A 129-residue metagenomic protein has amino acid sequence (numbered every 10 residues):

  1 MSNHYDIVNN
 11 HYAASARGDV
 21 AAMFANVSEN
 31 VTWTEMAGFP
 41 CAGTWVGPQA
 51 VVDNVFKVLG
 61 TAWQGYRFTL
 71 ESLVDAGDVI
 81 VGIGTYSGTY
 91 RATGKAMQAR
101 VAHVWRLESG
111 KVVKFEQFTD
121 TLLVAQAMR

Functional and structural regions predicted by a protein language model:
I7, R17-T34: Short, well-ordered alpha-helical segments enriched in acidic and aromatic residues
V27, Y86-G88, H103, T119: Short beta-strand segments enriched in hydrophobic/aromatic residues within well-folded beta-rich domains
S28-A76: A solvent-exposed, acidic/Ser-Thr-rich amphipathic alpha-helical stretch
F68-L73, G88, R100-W105: Hydrophobic/aromatic beta-strand elements that line small-molecule binding cavities or substrate pockets in beta-rich
D78-Y86: A short hydrophobic beta-strand element
A102-L123: Short beta-strand edge/turn micro-motifs at domain boundaries
L123-R129: A short, polar/charged loop-to-alpha-helix boundary motif
